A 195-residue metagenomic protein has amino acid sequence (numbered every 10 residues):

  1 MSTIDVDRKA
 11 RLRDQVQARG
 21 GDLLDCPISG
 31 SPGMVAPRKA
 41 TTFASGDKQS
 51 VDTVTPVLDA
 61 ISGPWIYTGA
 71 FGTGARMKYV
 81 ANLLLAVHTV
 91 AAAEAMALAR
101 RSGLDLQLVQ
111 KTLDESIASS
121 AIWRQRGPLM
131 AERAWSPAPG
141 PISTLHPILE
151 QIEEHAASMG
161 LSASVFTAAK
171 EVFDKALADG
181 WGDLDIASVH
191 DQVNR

Functional and structural regions predicted by a protein language model:
T3-N82: Rossmann-fold dinucleotide-binding core
P37-S45, A70-S102, L113-Q125, I142-P147: Active-site-proximal catalytic alpha-helix in oxidoreductases
L84, S119-A121, Q125-W181, R195: Interdomain hinge/lid region at the active-site interface of Rossmann-like NAD(P)-dependent oxidoreductases
L98-A99, H155-A156, Q192: Helix-loop "lid/cap" segments that line or gate small-molecule binding pockets
Q107-E115, T167-E171: Beta-strand segments within the central parallel beta-sheet cores of soluble alpha/beta enzyme folds
I186-R195: Short terminal or interdomain "cap/linker" segment that borders an active site or interface and mediates
